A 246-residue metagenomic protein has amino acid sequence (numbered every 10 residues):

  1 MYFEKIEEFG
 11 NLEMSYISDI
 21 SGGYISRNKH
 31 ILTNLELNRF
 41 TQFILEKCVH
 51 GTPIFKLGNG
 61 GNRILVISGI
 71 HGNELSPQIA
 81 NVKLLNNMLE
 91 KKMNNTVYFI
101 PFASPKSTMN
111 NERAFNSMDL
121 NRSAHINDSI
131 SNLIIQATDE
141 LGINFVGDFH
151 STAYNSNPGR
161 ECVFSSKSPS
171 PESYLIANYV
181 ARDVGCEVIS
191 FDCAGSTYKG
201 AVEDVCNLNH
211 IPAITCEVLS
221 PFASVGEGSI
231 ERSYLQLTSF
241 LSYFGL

Functional and structural regions predicted by a protein language model:
Y2-L246: Structured catalytic-domain cores with a bias toward divalent-metal coordination
